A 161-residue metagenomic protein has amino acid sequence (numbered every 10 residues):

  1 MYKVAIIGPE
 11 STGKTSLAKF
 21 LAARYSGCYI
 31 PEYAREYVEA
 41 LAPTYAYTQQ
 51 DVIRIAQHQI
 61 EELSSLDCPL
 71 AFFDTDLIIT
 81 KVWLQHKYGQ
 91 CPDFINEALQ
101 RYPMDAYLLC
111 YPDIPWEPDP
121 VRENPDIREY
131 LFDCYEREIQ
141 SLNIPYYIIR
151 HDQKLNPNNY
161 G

Functional and structural regions predicted by a protein language model:
M1-K3: Pre-Walker A (Motif I) flank of P-loop NTPase domains
I6: Hydrophobic anchor at the beta1->P-loop junction of P-loop NTPases
P9: P-loop (Walker A) phosphate-binding loop of NTP-binding proteins
K14: Conserved lysine of the Walker
K19-E61: Conserved substrate/cofactor phosphate-moiety recognition/catalytic segment in nucleotide-dependent phosphotransferases
P43-G89: Conserved nucleotide-sensing/catalytic segment adjacent to the nucleotide-binding pocket in NTP-handling enzymes
K87-L155: A glycine- and Lys/Arg-enriched "phosphate-lid" helix/loop adjacent to the NTP-binding pocket of small-molecule kinases
